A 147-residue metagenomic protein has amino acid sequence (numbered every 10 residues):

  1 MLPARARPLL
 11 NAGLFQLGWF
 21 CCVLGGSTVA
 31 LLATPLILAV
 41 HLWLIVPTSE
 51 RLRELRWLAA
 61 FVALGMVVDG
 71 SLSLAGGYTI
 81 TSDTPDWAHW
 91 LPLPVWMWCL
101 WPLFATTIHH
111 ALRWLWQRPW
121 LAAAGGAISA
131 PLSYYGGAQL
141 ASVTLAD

Functional and structural regions predicted by a protein language model:
M1-D147: Aromatic-rich, lipid-facing transmembrane alpha helices and their immediate juxtamembrane interface loops in integral
